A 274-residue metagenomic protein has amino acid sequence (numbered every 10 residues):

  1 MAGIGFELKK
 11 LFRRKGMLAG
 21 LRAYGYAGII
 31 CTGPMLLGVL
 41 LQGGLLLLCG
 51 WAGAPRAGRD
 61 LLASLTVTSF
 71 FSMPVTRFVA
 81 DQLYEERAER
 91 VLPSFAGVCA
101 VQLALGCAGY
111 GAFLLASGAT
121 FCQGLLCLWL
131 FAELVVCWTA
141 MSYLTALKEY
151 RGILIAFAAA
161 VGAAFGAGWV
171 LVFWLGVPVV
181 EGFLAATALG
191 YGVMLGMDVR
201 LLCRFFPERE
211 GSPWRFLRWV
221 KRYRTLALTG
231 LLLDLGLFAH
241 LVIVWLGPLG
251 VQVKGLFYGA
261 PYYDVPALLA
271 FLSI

Functional and structural regions predicted by a protein language model:
M1-G43, W51, R218-L226: N-terminal membrane topogenesis motif
M1-R14, S142-A146, V172, L189-S212: C-terminal transmembrane helix end/exit motif
M17-L21, G50-D60, W174-V180, R215-L217 (+1 more regions): Membrane-interface segments at the starts/ends of alpha-helical transmembrane spans
G58-T66, C99-L103, A112-L144: Alpha-helical transmembrane segments of multi-pass membrane proteins
V67-A96: Transmembrane-helix boundary and interhelical linker motifs in polytopic inner-membrane proteins
V91, E149-A156, F183: Alpha-helical transmembrane segments and their helix-entry boundary regions
A156-C203: Hydrophobic alpha-helical transmembrane segments
A186-P207, W214-I274: Transmembrane helical elements of multi-pass membrane transporters/channels
